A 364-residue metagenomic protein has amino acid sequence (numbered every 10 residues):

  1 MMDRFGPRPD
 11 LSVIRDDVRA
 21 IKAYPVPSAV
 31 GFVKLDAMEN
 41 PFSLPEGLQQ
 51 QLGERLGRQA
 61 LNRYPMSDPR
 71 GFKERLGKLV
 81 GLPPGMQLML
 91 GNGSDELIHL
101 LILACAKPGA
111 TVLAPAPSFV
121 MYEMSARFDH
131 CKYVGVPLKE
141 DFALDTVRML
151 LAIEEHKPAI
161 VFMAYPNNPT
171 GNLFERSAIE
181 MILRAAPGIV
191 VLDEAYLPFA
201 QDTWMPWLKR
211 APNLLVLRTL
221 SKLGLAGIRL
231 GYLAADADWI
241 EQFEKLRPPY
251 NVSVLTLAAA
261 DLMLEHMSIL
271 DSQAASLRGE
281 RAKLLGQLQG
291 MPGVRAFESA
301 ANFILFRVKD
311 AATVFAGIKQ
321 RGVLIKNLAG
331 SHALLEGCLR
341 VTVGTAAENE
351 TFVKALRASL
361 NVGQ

Functional and structural regions predicted by a protein language model:
M2-G93, L100: N-terminal small-domain helix-loop-helix segment of the aminotransferase-like
P45, N213-G290, R295-A296: PLP-dependent aminotransferase class I/II
A104-S125: Conserved PLP-anchoring active-site segment centered on the Schiff-base-forming lysine
A116, V134-E140, E194, R218 (+1 more regions): Short beta->alpha connector loops at strand-helix junctions that form conserved, small/polar/Pro-enriched
V134, E140-E194, P198: Active-site phosphate-binding strand-loop segment of PLP-dependent enzymes
A234, L305-R307, T342-G344: Short hydrophobic/aromatic beta-strand micro-patches that form the beta-sheet surface supporting nucleotide- or nucleic
L277-R278, L288-G322: Conserved PLP-binding catalytic core of the aspartate aminotransferase-like
Q320-R321, G330-Q364: PLP-dependent enzyme catalytic core of the Aspartate aminotransferase-like
